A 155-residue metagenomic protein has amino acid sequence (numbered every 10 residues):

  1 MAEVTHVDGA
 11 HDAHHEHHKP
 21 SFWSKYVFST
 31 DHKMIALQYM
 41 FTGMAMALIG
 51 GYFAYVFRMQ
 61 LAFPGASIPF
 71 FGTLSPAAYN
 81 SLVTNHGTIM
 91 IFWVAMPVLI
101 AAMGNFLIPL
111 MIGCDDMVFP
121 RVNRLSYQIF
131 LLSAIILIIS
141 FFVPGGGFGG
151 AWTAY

Functional and structural regions predicted by a protein language model:
M1-Y155: ...captures the hydrophobic TM-helix bundle architecture rather than a specific catalytic motif, and can also fire on
